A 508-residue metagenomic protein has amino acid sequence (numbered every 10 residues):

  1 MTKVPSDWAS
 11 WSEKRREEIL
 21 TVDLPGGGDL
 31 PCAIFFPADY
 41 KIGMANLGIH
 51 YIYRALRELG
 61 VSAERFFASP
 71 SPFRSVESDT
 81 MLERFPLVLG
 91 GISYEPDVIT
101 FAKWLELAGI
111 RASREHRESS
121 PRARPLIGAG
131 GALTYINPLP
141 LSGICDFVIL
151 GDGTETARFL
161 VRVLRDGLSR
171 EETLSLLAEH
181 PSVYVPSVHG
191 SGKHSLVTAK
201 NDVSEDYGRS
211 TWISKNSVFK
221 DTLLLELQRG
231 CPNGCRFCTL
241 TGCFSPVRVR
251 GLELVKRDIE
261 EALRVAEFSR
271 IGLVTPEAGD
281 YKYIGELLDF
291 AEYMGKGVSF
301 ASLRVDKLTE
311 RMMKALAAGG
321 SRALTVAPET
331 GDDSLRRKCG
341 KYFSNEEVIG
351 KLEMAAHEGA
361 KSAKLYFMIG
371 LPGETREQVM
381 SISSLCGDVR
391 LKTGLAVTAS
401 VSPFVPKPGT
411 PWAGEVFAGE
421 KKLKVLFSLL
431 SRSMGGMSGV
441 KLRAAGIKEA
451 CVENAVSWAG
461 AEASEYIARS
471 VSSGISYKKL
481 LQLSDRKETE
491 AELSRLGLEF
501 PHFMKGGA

Functional and structural regions predicted by a protein language model:
M1-L24, C32-I34, G436-A508: Radical SAM enzyme core and accessory elements
V4-A33, Y40-K41, Y184-L225: N-terminal [4Fe-4S]-dependent radical SAM core
I34-F35, I259-T398, P406: Conserved SAM/AdoMet-binding glycine-rich loop
N46, S217-E253: Canonical Radical SAM [4Fe-4S] cluster-binding loop centered on the CxxxCxxC motif and its immediate flanking residues
I49-Y51, L105, G143-C145, L164 (+7 more regions): Short secondary-structure boundary/capping segments
Y51-A63, A291-M294: Short helix-loop-beta junction
A68-G192, P411-G460, A468-K479: Glycine-rich beta-alpha loop elements in corrinoid/cobalamin-binding modules across cobalamin-dependent enzymes
N233, K282, R311-M312, S334-C339 (+4 more regions): Flexible glycine/acidic-rich beta-alpha junction loops that bind and position SAM and/or redox cofactors in anaerobic
